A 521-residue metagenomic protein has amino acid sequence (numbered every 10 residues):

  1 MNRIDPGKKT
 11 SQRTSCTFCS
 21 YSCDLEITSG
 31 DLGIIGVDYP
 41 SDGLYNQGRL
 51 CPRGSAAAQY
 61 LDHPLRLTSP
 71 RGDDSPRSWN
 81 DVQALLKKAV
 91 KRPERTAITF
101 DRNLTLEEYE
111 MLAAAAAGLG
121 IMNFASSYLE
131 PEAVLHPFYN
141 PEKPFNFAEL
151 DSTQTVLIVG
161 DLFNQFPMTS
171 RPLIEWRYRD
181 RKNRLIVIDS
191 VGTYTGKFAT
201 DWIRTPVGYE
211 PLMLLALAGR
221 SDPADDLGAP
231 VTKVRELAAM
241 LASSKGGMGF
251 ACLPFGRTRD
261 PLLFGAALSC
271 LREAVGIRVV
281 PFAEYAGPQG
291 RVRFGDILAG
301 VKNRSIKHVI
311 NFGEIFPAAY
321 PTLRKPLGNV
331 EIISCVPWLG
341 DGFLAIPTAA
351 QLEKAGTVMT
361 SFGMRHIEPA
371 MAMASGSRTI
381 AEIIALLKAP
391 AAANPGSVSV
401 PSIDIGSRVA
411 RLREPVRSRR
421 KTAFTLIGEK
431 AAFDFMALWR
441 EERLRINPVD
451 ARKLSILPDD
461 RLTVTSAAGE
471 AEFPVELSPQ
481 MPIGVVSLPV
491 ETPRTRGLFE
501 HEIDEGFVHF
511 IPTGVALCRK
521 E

Functional and structural regions predicted by a protein language model:
M1-S221, G228, E476, T492-E521: N-terminal export/assembly segments and adjacent metallocofactor-ligating motifs of anaerobic energy-metabolism
C16-E26, T232-S243, I380, I384: Structural signature of the thiamine diphosphate
T28-I34, D341, S466-A468: Short acidic-glycine loop/turn motifs at beta-strand connectors
G43-N46, A355, Q480-G484: A short local loop/turn or secondary-structure capping micro-motif enriched for an aromatic residue
V90, R95, P230, A238 (+4 more regions): Long, contiguous, secondary-structure-rich segments that constitute the structural scaffold of globular domains
P93, S244, R304: Active-site charged/polar residues at nucleotide-handling catalytic sites that mediate phosphoryl, nucleotidyl
E110-W176, R181-I188, Y194-D201, P206 (+5 more regions): Extended redox/cofactor-interaction regions of prokaryotic respiratory oxidoreductases
G249: Conserved strand-helix element at the start of the C-terminal RecA-like helicase core
